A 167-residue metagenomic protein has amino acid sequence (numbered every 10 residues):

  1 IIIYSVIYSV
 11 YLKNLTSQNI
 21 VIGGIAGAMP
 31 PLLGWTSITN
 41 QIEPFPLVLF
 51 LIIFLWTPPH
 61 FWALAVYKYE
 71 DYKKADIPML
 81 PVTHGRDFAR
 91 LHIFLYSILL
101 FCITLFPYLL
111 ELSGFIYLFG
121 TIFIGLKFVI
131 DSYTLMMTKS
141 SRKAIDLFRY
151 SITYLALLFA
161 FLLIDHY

Functional and structural regions predicted by a protein language model:
I1-S37: Intramembrane alpha-helical segments
I1-T16, S97-R149: Transmembrane helix-loop-helix
I2, V21-I25, F50-F54, F94 (+2 more regions): Residue-level signature of the transmembrane alpha-helical core of multi-pass small-molecule transporters
T16, I22-P31, I52-Y67: Functional transmembrane alpha-helices
G23-P31, H92-L105, Y154-L155: Core segments of transmembrane alpha-helices that mediate helix-helix packing or line hydrophobic substrate/ligand
P30-I53, I103-Y117, L162-Y167: Helix-coil boundary and interhelical linker segments in multi-pass alpha-helical membrane proteins
T57-L105, E111: Solvent-exposed interhelical
D146-H166: Final/C-terminal transmembrane alpha-helix of multipass membrane proteins
